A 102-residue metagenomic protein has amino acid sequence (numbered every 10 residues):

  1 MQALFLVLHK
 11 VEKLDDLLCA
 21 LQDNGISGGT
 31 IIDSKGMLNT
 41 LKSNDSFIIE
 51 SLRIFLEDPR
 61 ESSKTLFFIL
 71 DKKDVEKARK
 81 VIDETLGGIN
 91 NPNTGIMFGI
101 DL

Functional and structural regions predicted by a protein language model:
M1-L102: Positively charged, small/polar-rich N-terminal and surface patches that mediate targeting and assembly and bind
